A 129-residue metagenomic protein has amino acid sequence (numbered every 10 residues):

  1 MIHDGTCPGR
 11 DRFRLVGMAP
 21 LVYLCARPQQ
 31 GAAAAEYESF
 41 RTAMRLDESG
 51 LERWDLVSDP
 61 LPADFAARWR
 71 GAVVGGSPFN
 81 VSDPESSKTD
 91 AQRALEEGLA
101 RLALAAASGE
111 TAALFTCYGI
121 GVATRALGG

Functional and structural regions predicted by a protein language model:
H3-D4: Acidic/polar hotspots within intrinsically disordered regions
G17-V22: Extreme N-terminal starter segment of soluble prokaryotic enzymes
L24-A26, T116: Short hydrophobic segments within beta-strands
E36-L46: Short catalytic helix/loop segments, enriched in acidic residues and glycine and frequently bearing histidine
L46-F115, L127: Flexible gly/pro-rich beta->alpha loop and the following alpha-helix that scaffold active-site loops
I120-T124: Glycine-rich nucleophile elbow surrounding the catalytic serine of serine-hydrolase chemistry
